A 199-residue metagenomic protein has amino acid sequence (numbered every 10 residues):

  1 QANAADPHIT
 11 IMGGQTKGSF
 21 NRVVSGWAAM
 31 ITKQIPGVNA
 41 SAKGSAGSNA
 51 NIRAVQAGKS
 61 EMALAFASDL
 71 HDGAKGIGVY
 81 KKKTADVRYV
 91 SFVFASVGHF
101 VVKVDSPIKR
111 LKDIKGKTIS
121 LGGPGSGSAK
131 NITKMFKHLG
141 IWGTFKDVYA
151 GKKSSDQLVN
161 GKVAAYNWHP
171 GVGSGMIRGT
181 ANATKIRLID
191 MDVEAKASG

Functional and structural regions predicted by a protein language model:
N3-D72: N-terminal (or domain-start) structured segment
D6, P36-V38, K59-E61, A85-D86 (+3 more regions): Loop/turn elements at helix/coil->beta-strand transitions in domains of secreted/extracellular proteins
H8-Q34, V38, S96-N160: Bilobed "Venus flytrap"/periplasmic-binding protein-like clamshell domains and structurally analogous long
T10, S41-A42, E61-A65, H99-V101 (+3 more regions): Structural recognition of the beta-strand scaffold that forms the well-ordered cores of secreted hydrolase catalytic
V24-W27, A57, I77-Y80, K134-F136 (+1 more regions): Short, glycine/charged-enriched secondary-structure capping and boundary segments
N51-I52, D72-A74, S128-N131, S155-Q157 (+1 more regions): Extracytoplasmic/secreted cell-surface and envelope-processing proteins
A67, I77-G78, S106, G143-G199: Pocket-lining segment of extracytoplasmic ligand-binding domains
K81-V93: A structural signal for short loop-to-beta-strand junctions that line the ligand-binding cleft of periplasmic/secreted
